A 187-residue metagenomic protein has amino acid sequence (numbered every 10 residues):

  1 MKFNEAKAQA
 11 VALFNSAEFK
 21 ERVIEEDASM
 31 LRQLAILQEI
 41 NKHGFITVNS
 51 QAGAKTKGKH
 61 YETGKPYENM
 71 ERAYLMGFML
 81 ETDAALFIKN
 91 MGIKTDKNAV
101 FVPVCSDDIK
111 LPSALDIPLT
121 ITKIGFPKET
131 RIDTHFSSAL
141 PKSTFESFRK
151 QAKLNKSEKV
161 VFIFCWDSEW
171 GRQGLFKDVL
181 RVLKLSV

Functional and structural regions predicted by a protein language model:
M1-M70: N-terminal low-complexity, intrinsically disordered segments
K7-A10, F14, I40, L75 (+2 more regions): Generic hydrophobic, helix-prone segments enriched in Leu/Val/Ile
L31-L34, T82, W170, G174-K177: Generic alpha-helical secondary structure signal
A52-K55, F78-D83, K184-S186: Short, flexible beta-strand-to-coil junctions
H60-K89, I93-D116, G125: Catalytic toxin/effector domains delivered as secreted proteins or via bacterial secretion systems
K97-V187: Active-site or metal-binding loop neighborhoods of secreted/extracellular toxin and effector enzymes
